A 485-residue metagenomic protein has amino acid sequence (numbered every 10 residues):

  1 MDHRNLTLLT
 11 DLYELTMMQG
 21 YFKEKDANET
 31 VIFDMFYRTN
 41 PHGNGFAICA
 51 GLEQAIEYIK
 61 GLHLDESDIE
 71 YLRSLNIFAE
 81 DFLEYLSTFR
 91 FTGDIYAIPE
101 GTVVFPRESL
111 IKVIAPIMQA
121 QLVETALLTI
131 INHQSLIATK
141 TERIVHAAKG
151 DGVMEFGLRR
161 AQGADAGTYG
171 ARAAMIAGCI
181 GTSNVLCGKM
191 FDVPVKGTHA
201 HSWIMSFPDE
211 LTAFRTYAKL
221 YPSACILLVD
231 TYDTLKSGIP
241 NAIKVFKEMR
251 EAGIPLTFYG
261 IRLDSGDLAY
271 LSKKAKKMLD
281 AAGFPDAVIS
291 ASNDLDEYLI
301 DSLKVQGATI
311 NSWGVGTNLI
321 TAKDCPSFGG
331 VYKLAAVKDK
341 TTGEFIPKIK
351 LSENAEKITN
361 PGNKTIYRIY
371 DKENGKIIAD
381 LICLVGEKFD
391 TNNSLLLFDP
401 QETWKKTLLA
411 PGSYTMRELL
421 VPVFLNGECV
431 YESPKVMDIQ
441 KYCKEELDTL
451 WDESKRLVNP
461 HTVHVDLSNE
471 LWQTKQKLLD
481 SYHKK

Functional and structural regions predicted by a protein language model:
M1-S223, R250-E251, K333-K485: Ordered alpha/beta subdomains of enzyme catalytic regions
S202-I378: Glycine-rich phosphate/ribose-binding loops and adjacent secondary-structure elements that form binding surfaces
